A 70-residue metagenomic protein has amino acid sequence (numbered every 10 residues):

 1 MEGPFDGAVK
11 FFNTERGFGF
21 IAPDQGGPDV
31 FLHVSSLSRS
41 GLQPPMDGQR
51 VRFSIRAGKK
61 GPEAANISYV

Functional and structural regions predicted by a protein language model:
E2-S35, L42, A65-N66: S1/OB-fold single-stranded RNA-binding interface
F12, S54-G58: Short beta-strand micro-motifs enriched in acidic
S38-R52: Short nucleic-acid-contacting surface segments enriched for D/E, G, S/T with interspersed K/R
A57-V70: OB-fold/S1-family single-stranded nucleic acid-binding modules
